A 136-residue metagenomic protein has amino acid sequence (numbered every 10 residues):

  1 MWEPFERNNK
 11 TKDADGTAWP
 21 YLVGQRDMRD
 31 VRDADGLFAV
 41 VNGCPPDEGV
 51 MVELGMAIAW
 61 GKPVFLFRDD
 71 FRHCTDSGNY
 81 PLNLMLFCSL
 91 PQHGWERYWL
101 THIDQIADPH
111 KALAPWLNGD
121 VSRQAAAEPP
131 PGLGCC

Functional and structural regions predicted by a protein language model:
M1-C136: Conserved catalytic or regulatory cores that recognize and/or transform ribose-phosphate-containing ligands
